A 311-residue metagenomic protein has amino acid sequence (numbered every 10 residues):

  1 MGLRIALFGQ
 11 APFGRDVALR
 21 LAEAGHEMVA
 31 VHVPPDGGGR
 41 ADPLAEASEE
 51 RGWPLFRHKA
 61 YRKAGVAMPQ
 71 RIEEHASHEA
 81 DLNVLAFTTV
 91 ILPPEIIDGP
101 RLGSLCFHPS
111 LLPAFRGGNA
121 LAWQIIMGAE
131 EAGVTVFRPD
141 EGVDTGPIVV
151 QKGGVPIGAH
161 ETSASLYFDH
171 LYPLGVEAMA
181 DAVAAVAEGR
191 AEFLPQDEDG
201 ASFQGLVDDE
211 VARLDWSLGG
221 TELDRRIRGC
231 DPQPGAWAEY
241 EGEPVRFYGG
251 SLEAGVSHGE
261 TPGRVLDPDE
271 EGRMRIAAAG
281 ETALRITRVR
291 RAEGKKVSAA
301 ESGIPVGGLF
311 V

Functional and structural regions predicted by a protein language model:
M1-P234, T282, R291-K295, A300 (+1 more regions): One-carbon transfer enzymes
D224-V311: C-terminal active-site/capping subdomain that shapes the small-molecule cofactor and substrate pocket of enzyme
